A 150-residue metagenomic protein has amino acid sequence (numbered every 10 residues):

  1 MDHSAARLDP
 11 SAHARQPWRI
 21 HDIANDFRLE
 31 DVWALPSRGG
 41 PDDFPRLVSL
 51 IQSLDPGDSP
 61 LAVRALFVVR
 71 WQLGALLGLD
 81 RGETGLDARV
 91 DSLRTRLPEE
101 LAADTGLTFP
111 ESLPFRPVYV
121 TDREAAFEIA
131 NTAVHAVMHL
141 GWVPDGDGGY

Functional and structural regions predicted by a protein language model:
D2-L97: Hydrophobic ligand-binding cavity/cleft-lining segments
L29-D31, E111, A136: A generic structural signal for well-ordered coil/turn residues at beta-strand boundaries that shape enzyme active-site
E30-A34, E124, G149: Intrinsic-disorder/low-complexity, polar/charged segments enriched in Ser/Thr/Lys/Arg/Asp/Glu/Gln
A103-Y119: Heme-based O2/NO sensor domains and their adjacent alpha-helical segments, primarily globin folds but also including
L113, R123, V134-M138: Short beta-strand or tight-loop elements that sit immediately N-terminal to catalytic metal-binding acidic residues
R116, E128-T132: Core RNA-modification/binding signature centered on pseudouridine synthases
V120-F127: Short, hydrophobic/aromatic-rich segments at coil-to-beta transitions
N131-Y150: Beta-strand/loop substructures that line and gate deep hydrophobic ligand-binding cavities in soluble
